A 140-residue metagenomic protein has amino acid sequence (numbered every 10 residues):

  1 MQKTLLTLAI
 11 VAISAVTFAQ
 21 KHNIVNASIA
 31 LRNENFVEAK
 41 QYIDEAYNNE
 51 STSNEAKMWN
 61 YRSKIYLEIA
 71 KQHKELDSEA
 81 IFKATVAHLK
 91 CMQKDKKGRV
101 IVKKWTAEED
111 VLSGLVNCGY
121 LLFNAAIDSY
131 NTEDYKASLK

Functional and structural regions predicted by a protein language model:
M1-I29: Bacterial Sec-dependent N-terminal signal peptides
T4-A9, A39-Y42, K96-D110: Repeat-mediated protein-protein interaction surfaces in helical alpha-solenoids
K21-S28, N54-Q72, I101-E133, L139-K140: Amphipathic alpha-helical repeat scaffolds of TPR domains
S28-M58: N-terminal targeting signals for Sec/Tat export/insertion, comprising classic cleavable signal peptides
V37, D44, F82-L89: Alpha-solenoid helical repeat scaffolds
Y42, N49, A87-K90, K94: Residue position in alpha-helical solenoids
